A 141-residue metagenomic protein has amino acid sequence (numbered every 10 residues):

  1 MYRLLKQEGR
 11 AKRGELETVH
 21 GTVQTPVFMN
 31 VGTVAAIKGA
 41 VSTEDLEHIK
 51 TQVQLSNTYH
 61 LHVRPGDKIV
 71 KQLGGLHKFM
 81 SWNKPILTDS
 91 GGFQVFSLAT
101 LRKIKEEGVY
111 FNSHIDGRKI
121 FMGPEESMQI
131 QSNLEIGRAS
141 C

Functional and structural regions predicted by a protein language model:
M1-R138: Non-catalytic, usually N-terminal nucleic-acid engagement modules in DNA/RNA processing proteins
